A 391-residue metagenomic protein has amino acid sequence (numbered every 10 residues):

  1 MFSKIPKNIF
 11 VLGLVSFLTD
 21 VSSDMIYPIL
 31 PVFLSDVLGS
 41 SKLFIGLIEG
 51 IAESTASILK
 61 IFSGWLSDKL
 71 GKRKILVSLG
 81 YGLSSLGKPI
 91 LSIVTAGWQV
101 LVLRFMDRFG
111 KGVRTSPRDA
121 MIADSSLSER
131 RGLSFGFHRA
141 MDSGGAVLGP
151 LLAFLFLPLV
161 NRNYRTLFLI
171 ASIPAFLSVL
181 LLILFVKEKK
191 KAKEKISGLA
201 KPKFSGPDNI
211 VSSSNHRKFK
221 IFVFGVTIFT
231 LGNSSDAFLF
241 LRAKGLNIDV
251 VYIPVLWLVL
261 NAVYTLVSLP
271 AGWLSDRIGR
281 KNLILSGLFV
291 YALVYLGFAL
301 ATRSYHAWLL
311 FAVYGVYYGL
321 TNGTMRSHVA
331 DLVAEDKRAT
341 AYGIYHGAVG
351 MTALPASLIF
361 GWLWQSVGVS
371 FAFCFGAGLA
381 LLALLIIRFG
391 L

Functional and structural regions predicted by a protein language model:
M1-P6, K189-G225: Juxtamembrane intracellular "pre-TM" segments in multi-pass secondary transporters
F2-A56, F219-L256: Helix-loop boundary and gating motifs at the non-cytosolic
V32-V37, L148-T166, P355-V369: Transmembrane alpha-helix termini and helix-breaking/packing motifs in multi-pass membrane transporters
L59-G71, L157, S268-R280, W364-Q365: Helix-to-loop junctions at the C-terminal end of transmembrane segments in multipass secondary transporters
I75-P89, S172, N282-G297, A377: Structural signature of the two symmetry-related core transmembrane helices
L103-G144, H328: Cytoplasmic helix-loop-helix junction between adjacent transmembrane helices in 12-TM secondary transporters
T166-I183, F371-R388: Symmetry-related core transmembrane helices of the 12-TM Major Facilitator Superfamily/SLC fold
P174, L182-L199, R388-L391: Helix-loop junctions on the cytosolic side of multi-pass membrane transporters, especially the intracellular loop
